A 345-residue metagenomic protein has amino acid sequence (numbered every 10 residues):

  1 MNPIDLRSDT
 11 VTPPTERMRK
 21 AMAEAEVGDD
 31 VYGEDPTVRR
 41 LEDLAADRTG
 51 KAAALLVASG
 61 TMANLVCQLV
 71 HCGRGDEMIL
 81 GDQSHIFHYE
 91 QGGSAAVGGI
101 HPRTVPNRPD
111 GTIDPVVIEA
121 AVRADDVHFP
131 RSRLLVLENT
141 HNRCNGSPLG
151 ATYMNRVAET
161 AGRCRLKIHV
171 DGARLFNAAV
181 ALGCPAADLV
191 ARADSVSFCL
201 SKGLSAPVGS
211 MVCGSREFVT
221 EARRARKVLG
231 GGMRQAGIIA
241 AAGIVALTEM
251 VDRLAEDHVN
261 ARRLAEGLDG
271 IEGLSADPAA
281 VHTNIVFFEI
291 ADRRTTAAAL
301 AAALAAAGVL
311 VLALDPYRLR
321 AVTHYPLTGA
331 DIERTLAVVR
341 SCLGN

Functional and structural regions predicted by a protein language model:
M1-A279, T283-A307, L312-L327, T335-G344: Conserved PLP-enzyme active-site core in the AAT-like
